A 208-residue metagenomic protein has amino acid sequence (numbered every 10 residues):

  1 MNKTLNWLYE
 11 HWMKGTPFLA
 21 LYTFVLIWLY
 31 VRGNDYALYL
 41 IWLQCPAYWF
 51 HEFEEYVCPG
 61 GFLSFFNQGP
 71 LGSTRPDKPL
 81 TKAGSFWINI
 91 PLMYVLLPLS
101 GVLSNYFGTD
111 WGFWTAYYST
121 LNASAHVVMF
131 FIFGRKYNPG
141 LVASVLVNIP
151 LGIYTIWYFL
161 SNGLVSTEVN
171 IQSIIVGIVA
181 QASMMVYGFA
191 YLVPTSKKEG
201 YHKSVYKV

Functional and structural regions predicted by a protein language model:
Y9-W28: The first (N-terminal) embedded transmembrane alpha-helix
P17-T23, G84-V102, N122, V147-I153: Core segments of transmembrane alpha-helices that mediate helix-helix packing or line hydrophobic substrate/ligand
V25-L38: Short, hydrophobic transmembrane alpha-helix segments
F65-I88: Juxtamembrane helix-capping/reentrant segments at transmembrane boundaries
L92-L146: Membrane-proximal helix-loop-helix units in multi-pass membrane proteins
P139-T155, Y206-V208: Small-residue-rich segments of transmembrane alpha-helices in multi-pass membrane proteins, especially helix faces
N148-V169: Hydrophobic alpha-helical transmembrane segments in multi-pass integral membrane proteins
T195-V208: Short, highly charged, low-complexity non-transmembrane loops/tails of multi-pass membrane proteins
